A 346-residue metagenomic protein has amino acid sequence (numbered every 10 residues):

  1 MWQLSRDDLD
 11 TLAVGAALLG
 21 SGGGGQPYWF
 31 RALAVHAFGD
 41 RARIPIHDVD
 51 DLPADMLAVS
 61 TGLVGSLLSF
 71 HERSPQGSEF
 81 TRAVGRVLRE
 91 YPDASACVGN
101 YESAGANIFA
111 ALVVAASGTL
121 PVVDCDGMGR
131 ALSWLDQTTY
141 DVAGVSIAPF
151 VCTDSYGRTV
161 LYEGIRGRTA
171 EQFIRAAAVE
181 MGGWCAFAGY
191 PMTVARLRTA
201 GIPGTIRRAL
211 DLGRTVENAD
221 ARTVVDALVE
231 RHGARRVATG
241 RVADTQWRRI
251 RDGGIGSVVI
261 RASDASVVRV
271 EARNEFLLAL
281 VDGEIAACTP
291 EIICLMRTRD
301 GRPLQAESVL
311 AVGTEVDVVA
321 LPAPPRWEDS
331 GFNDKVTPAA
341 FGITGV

Functional and structural regions predicted by a protein language model:
D10-V64, P303, V309-P324: N-terminal low-complexity or amphipathic/hydrophobic leaders
Q26-F30, F80-T81, Y101-L112, G129-W134: Short glycine/serine/threonine-rich phosphate/pyrophosphate-binding segments that cradle anionic phosphate groups
D51-A94: Glycine-rich oxoanion-binding loops at beta->alpha junctions
L52-L68, Q137-A177: A structural-propensity feature for long, helix-poor, extended segments
A116-D136: Short, acidic/small-residue loops that bind anionic groups at enzyme active sites
S155-T205: Conserved anion/nucleotide-ligand pocket segment
L210-A262: Oxyanion-binding "anion nests"
A243-V346: C-terminal non-catalytic interaction/assembly regions of soluble proteins
